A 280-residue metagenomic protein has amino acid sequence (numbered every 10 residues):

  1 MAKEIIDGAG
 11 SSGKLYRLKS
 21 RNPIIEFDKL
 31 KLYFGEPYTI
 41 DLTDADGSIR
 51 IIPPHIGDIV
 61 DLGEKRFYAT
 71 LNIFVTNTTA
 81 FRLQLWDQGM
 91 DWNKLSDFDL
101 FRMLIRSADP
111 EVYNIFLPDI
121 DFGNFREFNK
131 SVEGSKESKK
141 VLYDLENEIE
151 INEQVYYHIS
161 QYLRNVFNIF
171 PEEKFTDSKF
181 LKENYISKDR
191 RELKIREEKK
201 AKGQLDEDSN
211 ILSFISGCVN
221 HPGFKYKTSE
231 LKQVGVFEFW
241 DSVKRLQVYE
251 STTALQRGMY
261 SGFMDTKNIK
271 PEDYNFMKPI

Functional and structural regions predicted by a protein language model:
M1-M90, R164-G258: An amphipathic, hydrophobic-aromatic interaction surface with interspersed Lys/Arg that forms lipid/phosphate-bearing
D44, I73-F74, W92, F98 (+2 more regions): A generic structural signal for solvent-exposed, polar alpha-helical segments
S96-I211: Hydrophobic, aromatic-lined core segments that form the binding pocket/scaffold for planar heteroaromatic ligands
M259-I280: Long, intrinsically disordered, low-complexity Ser/Thr/Pro-rich regulatory/activation regions of nuclear proteins
